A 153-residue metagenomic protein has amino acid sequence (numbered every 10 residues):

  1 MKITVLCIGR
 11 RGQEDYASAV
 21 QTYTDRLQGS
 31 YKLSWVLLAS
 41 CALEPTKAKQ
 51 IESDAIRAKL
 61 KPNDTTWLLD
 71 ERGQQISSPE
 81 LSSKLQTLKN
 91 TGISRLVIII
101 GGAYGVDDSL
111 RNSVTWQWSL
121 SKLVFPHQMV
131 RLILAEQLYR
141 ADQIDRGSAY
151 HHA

Functional and structural regions predicted by a protein language model:
M1-L27: N-terminal beta1-alpha1 ligand-phosphate binding loop
V5, W67, G101, L134: Conserved RecA-like P-loop NTPase ATPase core
L6-I8, V36, I99: Short hydrophobic segments within beta-strands
R11, E71-Q74, G102-G105: Short glycine-rich anion-binding loops that position phosphate/pyrophosphate groups of nucleotides and phosphorylated
A17, Q21-T24, Q50-S53, D108: Short, surface-exposed alpha-helical segments at coil->helix boundaries
K32, V36-L96: S-adenosyl-L-methionine/SAH cofactor-binding core of RNA-modifying enzymes
Q86-V124: A mid-sequence interfacial segment
D108-H152: Structured adenosyl-cofactor binding patch, chiefly the S-adenosyl-L-methionine
